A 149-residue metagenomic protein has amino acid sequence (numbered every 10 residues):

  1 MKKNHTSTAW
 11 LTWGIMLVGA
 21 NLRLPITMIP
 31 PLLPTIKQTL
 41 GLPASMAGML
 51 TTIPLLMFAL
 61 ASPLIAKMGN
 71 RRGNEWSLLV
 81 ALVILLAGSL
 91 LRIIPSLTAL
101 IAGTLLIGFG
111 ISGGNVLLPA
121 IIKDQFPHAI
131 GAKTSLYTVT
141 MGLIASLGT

Functional and structural regions predicted by a protein language model:
W10-A44, S62-I65: Extracytoplasmic
G19, T51, L55, G131-G142 (+1 more regions): Small-residue-rich transmembrane alpha-helices and their cytosolic helix-loop interfaces in multi-pass secondary
R23, T27, G108-V116, S146: Small-residue-rich segments within alpha-helical transmembrane domains of MFS-like 12-TM solute carriers
T27, L55-P63, A145-S146: Residue-level signature of mid-helix packing/kink "hotspots" within the transmembrane helices of 12-pass Major
L33, A61-G69, L118, G148: Hydrophobic/aromatic and small-residue hotspots that mark the transmembrane alpha-helices of Major Facilitator
L60-T98: Conserved MFS/SLC helix-loop-helix module at the cytosolic interface between two early adjacent transmembrane helices
T98-T104: Short hydrophobic/alpha-helical segments at membrane-entry points of transmembrane helices in Major Facilitator
L105-V139: Cytoplasmic helix-loop-helix junction between adjacent transmembrane helices in 12-TM secondary transporters
